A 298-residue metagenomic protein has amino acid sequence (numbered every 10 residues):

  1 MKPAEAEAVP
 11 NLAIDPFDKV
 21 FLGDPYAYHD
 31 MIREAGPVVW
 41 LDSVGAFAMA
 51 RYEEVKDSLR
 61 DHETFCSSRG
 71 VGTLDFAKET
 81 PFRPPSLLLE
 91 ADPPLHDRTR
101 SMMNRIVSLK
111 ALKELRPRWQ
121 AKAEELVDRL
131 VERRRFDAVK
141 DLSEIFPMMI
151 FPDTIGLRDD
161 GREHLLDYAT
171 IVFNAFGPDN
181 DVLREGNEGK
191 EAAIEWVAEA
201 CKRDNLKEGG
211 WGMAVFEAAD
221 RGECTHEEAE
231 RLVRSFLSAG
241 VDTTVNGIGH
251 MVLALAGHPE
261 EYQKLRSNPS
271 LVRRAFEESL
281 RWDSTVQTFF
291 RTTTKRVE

Functional and structural regions predicted by a protein language model:
M1-E298: Cytochrome P450
